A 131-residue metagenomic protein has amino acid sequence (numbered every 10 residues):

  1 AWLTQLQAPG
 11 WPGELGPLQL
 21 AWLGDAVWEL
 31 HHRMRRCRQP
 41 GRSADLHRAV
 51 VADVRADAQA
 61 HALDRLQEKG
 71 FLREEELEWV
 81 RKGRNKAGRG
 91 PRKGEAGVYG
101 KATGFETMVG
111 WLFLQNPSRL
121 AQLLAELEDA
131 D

Functional and structural regions predicted by a protein language model:
A1-D131: Double-stranded RNA-binding/processing signature
